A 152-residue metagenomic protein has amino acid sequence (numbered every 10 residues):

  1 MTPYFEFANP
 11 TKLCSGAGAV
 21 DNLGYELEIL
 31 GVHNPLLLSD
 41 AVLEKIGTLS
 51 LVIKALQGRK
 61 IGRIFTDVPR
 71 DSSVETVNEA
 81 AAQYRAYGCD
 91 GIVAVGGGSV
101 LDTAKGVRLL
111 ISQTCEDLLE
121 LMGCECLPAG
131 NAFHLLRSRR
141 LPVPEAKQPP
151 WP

Functional and structural regions predicted by a protein language model:
M1, D21-Y25, N78-A80, E120-E125: A generic local structural motif
M1-F65: An N-terminal, well-structured beta->alpha segment
F5-F7, I29-L30, R85-Y87, E125-N131 (+1 more regions): Solvent-exposed alpha-helices and their adjacent loops that cap or buttress functional pockets in soluble metabolic
A17, G97-S99, V107, P144-K147: Gly/Ser/Thr-rich helix-start
D21, S112-P152: A glycine/threonine-rich phosphate-anchoring loop and its flanking beta-alpha core in nucleotide/phosphate-binding
L36-L37, G91-V93, L136: Conserved beta-strand elements of the Class I
E44-D117: N-terminal small/polar loop signature for handling phosphorylated ligands or for N-terminal nucleophile
